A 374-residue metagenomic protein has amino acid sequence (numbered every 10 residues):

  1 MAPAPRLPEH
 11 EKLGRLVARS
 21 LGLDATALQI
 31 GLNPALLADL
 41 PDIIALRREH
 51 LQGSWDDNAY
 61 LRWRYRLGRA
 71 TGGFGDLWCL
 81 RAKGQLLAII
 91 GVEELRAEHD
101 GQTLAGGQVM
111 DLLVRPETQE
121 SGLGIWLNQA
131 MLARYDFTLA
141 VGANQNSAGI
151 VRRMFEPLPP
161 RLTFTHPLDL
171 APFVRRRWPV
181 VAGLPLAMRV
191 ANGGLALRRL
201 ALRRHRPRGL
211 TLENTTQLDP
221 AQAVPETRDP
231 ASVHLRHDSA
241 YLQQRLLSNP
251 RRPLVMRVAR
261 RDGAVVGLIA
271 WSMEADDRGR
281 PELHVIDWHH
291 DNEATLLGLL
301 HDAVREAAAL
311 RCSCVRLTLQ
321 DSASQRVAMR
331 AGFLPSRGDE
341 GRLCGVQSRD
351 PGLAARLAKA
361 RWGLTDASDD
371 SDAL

Functional and structural regions predicted by a protein language model:
A2-T26, T138-R199, S248, V255 (+2 more regions): Active-site/acyl-donor-binding loops of N-acyltransferases
A25-A27, L132-A133: Short glycine-enriched loop/turn motifs at secondary-structure junctions
A27-L112, L212-H290: A conserved beta-strand-loop-helix scaffold within acyl/acetyltransferase catalytic domains
S54, G73, G124, M131 (+5 more regions): Active-site-proximal structural scaffolding
F74-D76, D136, S313: Short coil/turn segments at beta-strand junctions that form active-site/ligand-binding loops
V92-A97, L112-V114, A143-N146, Q320-S322: An acidic- and aromatic-residue-enriched active-site/binding cleft used to recognize and process polar
D111-A133, E293-R305: Conserved acetyl-CoA-binding loop-helix of GNAT-fold acetyltransferases
L197-L210: Long, low-complexity segments enriched in small/aliphatic residues
